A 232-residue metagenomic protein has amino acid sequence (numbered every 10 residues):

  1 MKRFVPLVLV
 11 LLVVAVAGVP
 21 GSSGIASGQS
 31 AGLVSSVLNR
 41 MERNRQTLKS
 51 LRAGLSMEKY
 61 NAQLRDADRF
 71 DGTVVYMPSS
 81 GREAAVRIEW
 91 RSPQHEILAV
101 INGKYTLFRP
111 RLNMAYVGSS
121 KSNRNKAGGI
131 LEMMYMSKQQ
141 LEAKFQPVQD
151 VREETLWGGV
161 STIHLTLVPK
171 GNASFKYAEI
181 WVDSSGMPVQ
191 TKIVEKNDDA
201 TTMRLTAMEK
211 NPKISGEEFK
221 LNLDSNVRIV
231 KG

Functional and structural regions predicted by a protein language model:
M1-L9: Bacterial N-terminal signal peptides that target proteins for export
V8-P20: Bacterial N-terminal signal peptides
A17-S30: Boundary at the C-terminal end of the N-terminal hydrophobic targeting segment
A31, Y116-G118, A143, P147-G232: Gly/Pro-enriched, hydrophobic low-complexity segments that function as extracytoplasmic propeptides/linkers
V34-N39, R43-L107: N-terminal mature ectodomain segment of secretory-pathway/periplasmic proteins
S35-L38, E42, G128-L131, E179: Extracytoplasmic/secreted envelope proteins and their assembly/folding machinery, especially bacterial periplasmic
Q94-E96, Y105-L107, L112-Y116, K196-D198: Short, surface-exposed beta-strand-loop junctions and turns on beta-sheet-rich folds
L107-M136: Acidic/charged, solvent-exposed loop-and-adjacent secondary-structure segments enriched in E/D, K/R, S/T, and G/P
